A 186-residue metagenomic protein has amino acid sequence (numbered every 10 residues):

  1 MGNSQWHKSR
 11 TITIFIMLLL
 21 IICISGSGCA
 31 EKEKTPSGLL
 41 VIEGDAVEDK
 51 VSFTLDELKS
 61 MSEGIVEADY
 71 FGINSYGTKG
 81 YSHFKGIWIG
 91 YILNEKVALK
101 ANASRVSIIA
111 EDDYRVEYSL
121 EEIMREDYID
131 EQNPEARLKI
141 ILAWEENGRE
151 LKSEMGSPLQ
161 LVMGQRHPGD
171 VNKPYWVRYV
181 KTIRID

Functional and structural regions predicted by a protein language model:
M1-K34: Secretory targeting signatures
C29-D186: N-terminal intrinsically disordered, low-complexity segments enriched in P/E/S/T
